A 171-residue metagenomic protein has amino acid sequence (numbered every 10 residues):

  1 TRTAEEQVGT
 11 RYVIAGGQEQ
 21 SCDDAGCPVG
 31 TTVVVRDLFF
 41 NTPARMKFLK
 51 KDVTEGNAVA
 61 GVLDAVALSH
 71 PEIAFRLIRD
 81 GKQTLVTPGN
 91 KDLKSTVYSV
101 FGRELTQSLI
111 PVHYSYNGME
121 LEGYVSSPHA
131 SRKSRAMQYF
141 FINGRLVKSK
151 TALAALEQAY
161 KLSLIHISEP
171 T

Functional and structural regions predicted by a protein language model:
T1-E169: N-terminal phosphate-binding caps/lids of nucleotide- and nucleic-acid-binding domains
